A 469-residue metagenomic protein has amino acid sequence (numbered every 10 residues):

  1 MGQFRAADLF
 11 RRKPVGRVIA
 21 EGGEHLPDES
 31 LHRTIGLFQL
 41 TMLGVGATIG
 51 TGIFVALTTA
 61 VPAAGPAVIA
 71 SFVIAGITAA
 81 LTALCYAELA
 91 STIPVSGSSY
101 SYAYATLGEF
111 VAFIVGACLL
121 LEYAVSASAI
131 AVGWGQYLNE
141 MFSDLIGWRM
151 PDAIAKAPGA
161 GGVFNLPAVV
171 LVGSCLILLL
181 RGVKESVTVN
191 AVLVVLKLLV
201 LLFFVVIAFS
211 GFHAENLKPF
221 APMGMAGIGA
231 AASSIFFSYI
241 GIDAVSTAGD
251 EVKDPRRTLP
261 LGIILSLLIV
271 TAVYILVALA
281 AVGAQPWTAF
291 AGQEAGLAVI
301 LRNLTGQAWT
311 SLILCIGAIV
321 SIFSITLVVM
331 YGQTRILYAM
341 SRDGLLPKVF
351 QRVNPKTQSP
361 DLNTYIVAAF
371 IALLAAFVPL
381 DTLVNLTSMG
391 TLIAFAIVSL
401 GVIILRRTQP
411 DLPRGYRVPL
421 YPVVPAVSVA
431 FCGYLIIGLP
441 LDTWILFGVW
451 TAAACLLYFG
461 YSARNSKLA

Functional and structural regions predicted by a protein language model:
M1-A56, A63-A64, A80-A87, I93-S96 (+5 more regions): Membrane-interface "cap" regions at the ends of multi-pass membrane proteins
E21, H25-L31, V68-I69, L145-A168 (+1 more regions): Helix-loop-helix junctions that connect adjacent transmembrane segments in multi-pass membrane transporters
H32, L37, V163-V169, K253-R257 (+5 more regions): Loop-to-transmembrane helix boundary motifs in multi-pass membrane proteins
H32, V55-A157, S266-I269, L276 (+1 more regions): Extracellular loop-to-transmembrane helix junctions
F54, V95, C118-Q136, S234 (+5 more regions): Membrane-helix boundary/coupling elements in multi-pass transport proteins
G135, V163-G211, P222-M225, I263-L267 (+3 more regions): Membrane-interface loop-to-helix entry segments
E140, V200-F204, L337, T387-R414 (+1 more regions): Hydrophobic alpha-helical segments of multi-pass membrane transport proteins
A160-F164, C175, P222, V349-D361 (+2 more regions): C-terminal membrane-solvent junction of multi-pass transporters and transport-like membrane proteins
